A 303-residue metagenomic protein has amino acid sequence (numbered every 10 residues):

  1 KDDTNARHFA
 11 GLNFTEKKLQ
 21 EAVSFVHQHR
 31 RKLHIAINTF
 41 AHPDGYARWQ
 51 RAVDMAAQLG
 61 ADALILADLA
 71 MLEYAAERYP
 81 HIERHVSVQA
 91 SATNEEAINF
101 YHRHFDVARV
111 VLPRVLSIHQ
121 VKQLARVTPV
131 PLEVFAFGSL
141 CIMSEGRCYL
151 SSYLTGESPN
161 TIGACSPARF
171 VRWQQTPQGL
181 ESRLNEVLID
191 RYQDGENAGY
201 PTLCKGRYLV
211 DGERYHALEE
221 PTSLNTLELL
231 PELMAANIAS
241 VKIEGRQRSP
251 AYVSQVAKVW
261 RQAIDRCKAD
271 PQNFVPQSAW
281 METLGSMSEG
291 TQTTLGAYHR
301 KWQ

Functional and structural regions predicted by a protein language model:
K1-A92, V111, V115, H119-S240 (+1 more regions): Active-site pocket-lining/capping segments in soluble small-molecule metabolic enzymes
N94-A97: Conserved nucleotide-cofactor-binding alpha/beta core module
H104: Acidic-histidine catalytic/liganding microenvironments
